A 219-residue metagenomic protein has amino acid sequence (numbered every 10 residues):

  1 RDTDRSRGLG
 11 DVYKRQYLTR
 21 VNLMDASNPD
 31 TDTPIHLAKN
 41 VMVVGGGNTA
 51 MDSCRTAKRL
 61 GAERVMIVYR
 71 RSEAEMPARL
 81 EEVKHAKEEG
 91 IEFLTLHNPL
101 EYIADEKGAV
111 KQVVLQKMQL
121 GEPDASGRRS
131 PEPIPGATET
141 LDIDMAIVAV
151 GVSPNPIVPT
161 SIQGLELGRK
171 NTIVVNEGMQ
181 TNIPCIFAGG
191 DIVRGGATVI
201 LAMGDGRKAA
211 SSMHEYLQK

Functional and structural regions predicted by a protein language model:
R1, L23-D32, L37, R59-K170: A Rossmann-like FAD-binding core segment of flavoenzymes
D2-Y13: Single conserved hydrophobic/aromatic residue that forms the stacking wall/gate of nucleotide- or nucleobase-binding
K39-V44: Beta1/beta-strand and adjacent pyrophosphate-binding region of the FAD-binding site in flavoprotein oxidoreductases
G46-G47, D191: Glycine-rich Rossmann-fold phosphate-binding loop(s) that bind the pyrophosphate of adenine dinucleotide cofactors
A50: N-terminal Rossmann-fold NAD(P) dinucleotide-binding loop
S53, I192-Q218: A conserved FAD-binding loop/helix module that cradles the flavin
I162-F187: FAD-binding beta-loop-beta segment adjacent to the flavin cofactor pocket
